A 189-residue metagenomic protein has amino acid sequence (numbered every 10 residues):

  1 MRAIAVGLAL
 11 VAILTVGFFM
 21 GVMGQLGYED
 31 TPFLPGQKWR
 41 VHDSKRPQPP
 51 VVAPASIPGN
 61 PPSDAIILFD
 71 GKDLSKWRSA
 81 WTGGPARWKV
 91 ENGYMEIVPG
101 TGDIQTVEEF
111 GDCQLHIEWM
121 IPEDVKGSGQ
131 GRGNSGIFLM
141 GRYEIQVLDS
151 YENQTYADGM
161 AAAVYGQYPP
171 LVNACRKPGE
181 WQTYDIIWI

Functional and structural regions predicted by a protein language model:
M1-A9: N-terminal Sec-pathway targeting helices
A9-G17: Bacterial N-terminal signal peptides
M20-I189: Carbohydrate-interacting regions of secretory-pathway proteins
